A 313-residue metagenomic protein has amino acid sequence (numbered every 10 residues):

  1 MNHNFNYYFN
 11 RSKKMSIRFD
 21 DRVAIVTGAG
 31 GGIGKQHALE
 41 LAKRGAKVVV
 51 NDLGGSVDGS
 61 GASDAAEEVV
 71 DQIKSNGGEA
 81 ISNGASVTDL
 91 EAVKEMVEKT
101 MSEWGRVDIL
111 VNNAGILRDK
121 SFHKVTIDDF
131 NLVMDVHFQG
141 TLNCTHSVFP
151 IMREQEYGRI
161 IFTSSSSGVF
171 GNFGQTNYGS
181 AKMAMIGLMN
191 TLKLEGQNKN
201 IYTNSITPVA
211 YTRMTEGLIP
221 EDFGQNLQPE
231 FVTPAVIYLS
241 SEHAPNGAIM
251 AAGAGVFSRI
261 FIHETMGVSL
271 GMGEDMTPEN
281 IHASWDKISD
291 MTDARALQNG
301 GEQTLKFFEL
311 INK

Functional and structural regions predicted by a protein language model:
S16-V50: Canonical Rossmann dinucleotide-binding motif of NAD(H)/NADP(H)-dependent dehydrogenases/reductases, specifically
D20, N76-E79, K99-N112, R118 (+2 more regions): A glycine-rich helix->loop->beta "capping" turn within Rossmann-like NAD(P)(H)-dependent oxidoreductase domains
S63, E67, G84-E95, I127: The beta1-alpha1 cofactor-binding region of Rossmann-like NAD(H)/NADP(H)-dependent oxidoreductases
S121-F122, T126-N131: Substrate-binding pocket helix/loop in short-chain dehydrogenase/reductase
T145, A181: Active-site helix of classical SDR
S165: Residue(s) in the substrate-gating loop at a strand-loop-helix junction that position the organic substrate next
S205, F223-N312: C-terminal helical subdomain
